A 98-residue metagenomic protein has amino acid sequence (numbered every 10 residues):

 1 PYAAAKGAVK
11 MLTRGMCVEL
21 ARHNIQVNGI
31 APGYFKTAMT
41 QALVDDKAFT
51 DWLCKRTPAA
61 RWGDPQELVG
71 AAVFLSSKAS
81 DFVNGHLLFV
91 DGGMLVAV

Functional and structural regions predicted by a protein language model:
A5, T13: Active-site helix of classical SDR
K10, V27, A31-A42: Short, flexible catalytic-loop segment of classical short-chain dehydrogenase/reductase
V18-R22, D81: Alpha-helical segment proximal to the catalytic Tyr-Lys
H23, N28, H86: Rossmann-like NAD(H)/NADP(H) cofactor-binding core
L43-T57: A short C-terminal helix-loop "cap" of Rossmann-like NAD(P)-dependent dehydrogenase/epimerase domains
T57-L68: A conserved structural motif in NAD(P)-dependent oxidoreductases
L68-V69, L75: Non-catalytic, hydrophobic alpha-helical segments
V73, N84-V98: Short C-terminal tail/terminal secondary-structure segment of NAD(P)H-dependent dehydrogenase/reductase domains
